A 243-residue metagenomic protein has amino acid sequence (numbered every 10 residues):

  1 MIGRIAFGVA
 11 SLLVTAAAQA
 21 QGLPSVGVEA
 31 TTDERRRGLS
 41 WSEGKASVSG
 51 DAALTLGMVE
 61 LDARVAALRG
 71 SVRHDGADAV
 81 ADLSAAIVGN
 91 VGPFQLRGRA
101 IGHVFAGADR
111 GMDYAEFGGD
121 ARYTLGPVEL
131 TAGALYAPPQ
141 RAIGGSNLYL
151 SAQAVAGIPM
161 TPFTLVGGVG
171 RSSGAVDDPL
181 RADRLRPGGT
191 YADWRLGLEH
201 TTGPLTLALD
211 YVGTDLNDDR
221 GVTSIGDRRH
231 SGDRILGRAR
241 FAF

Functional and structural regions predicted by a protein language model:
M1-L23, F243: Cleavable N-terminal export/targeting peptides
G22, G44-V48, A77-A81, F94 (+5 more regions): Residues that define the transmembrane beta-barrel architecture of outer-membrane proteins
V26-A30, A52, L61-V65, A85 (+7 more regions): Membrane-embedded beta-strand positions of outer-membrane beta-barrel proteins
A30-R36, L56-M58, V65-S71, G102-A106 (+7 more regions): Transmembrane beta-strands of outer-membrane beta-barrel pores
R36-E43, R73-D78, A108-A115, R141-N147 (+2 more regions): Outer-membrane beta-barrel translocator domains and adjoining extracellular loop/strand segments of Gram-negative
L54-L56, I87-V91, A121-Y123, A154-I158 (+2 more regions): Residue-level signature of outer-membrane beta-barrel architecture
Y114-R186: Detector for outer-membrane/organellar transmembrane beta-barrel domains, recognizing the amphipathic beta-strand
L196, H200-G203, Y211, R229-F243: Outer-membrane beta-barrel "beta-signal"
